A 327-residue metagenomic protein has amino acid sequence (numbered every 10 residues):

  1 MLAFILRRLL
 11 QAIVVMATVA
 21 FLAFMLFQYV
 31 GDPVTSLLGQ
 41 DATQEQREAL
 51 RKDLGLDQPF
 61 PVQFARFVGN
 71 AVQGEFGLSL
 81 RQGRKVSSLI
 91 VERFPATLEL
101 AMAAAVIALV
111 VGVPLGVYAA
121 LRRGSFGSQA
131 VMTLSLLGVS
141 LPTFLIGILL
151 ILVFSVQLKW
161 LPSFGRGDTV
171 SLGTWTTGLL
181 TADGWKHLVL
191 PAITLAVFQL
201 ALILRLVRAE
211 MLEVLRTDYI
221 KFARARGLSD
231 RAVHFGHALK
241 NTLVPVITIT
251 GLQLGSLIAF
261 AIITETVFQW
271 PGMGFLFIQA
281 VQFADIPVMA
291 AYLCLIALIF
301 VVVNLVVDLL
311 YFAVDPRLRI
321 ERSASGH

Functional and structural regions predicted by a protein language model:
L2-A3, F94-G127, T143, V156 (+1 more regions): Alpha-helical transmembrane segments of integral membrane proteins, especially multi-pass inner/plasma-membrane
L6-M16: N-terminal signal-anchor/signal peptide hydrophobic helix marking the start of the first transmembrane segment
A12, R93, T97, T133-S140 (+3 more regions): Residue-level signal for discrete positions within transmembrane alpha-helices of multi-pass small-molecule
V15-A65, F154, L158-L180: Hydrophobic alpha-helical transmembrane segments of membrane transport/permease proteins and related membrane-embedded
A23-Y29, Q58, G69, L134-G165 (+2 more regions): Membrane-water interface segments at the C-terminal ends of transmembrane alpha-helices in multi-pass inner-membrane
Q44-E75, I220, Q269-A280: Short hydrophobic, aromatic-rich alpha-helical segments embedded in or entering the lipid bilayer of multi-pass
K52-F60, G77-V86, D168-L188, V281-P287: Membrane-interfacial helix-loop-helix junctions in multi-pass membrane proteins
D57-V113, H327: An internal, D/E-rich "acidic patch" concept
